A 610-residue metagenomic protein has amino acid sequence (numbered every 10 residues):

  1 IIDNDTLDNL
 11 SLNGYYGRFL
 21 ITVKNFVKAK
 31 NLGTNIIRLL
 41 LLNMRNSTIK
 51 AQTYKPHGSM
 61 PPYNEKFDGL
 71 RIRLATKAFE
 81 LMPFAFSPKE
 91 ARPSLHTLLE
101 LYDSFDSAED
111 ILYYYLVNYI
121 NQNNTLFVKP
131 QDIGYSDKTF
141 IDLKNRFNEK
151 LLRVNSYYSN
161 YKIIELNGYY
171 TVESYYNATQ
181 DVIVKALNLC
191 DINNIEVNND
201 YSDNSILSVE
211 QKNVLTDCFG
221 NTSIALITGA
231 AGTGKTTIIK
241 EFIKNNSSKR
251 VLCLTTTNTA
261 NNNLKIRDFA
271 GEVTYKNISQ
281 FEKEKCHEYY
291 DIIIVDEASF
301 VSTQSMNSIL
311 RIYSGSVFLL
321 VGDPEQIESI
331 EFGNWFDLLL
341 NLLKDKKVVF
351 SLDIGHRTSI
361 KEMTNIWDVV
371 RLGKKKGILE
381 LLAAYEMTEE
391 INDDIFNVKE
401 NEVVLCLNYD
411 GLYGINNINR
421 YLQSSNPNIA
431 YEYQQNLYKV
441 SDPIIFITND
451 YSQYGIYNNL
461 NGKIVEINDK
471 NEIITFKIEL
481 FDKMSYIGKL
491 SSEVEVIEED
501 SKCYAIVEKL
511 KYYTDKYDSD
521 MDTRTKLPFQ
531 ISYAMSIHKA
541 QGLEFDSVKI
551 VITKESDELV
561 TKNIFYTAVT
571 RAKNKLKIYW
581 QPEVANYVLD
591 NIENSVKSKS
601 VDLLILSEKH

Functional and structural regions predicted by a protein language model:
I1-E196: N-terminal accessory nucleic-acid engagement/regulatory domains that precede and modulate ATP-driven motor cores
L151-I293, N341-M387: ASCE P-loop NTPase motor cores of helicases and related translocases
N193, N213-C218, T222-L226, A231 (+6 more regions): Conserved helicase motor core of P-loop NTPases
E282-D291, L310-G315, A540, F545: Short basic/glycine-enriched coil/helix segment immediately N-terminal to the Walker B
D296-E297, G322: Walker B catalytic acidic pair
F300-S302, I327-E328: Catalytic P-loop NTPase motifs of RecA-like helicase/translocase cores
F336-D345, S547-H610: Helicase C-terminal subdomain and adjacent C-terminal extension
N428-Y566: Conserved nucleotide-binding/hydrolysis modules and their immediate coupling elements across P-loop/ASCE NTPase motors
